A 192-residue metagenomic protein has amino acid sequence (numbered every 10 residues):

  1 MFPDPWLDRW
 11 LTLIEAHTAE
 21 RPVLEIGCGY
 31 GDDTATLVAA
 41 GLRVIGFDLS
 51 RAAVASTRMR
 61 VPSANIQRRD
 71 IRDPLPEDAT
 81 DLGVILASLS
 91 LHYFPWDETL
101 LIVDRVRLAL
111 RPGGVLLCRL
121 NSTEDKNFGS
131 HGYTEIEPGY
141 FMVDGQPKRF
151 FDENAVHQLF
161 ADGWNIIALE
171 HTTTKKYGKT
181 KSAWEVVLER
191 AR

Functional and structural regions predicted by a protein language model:
M1-L24, G29-D78, L101, V115-R192: Class I (Rossmann-like) S-adenosyl-L-methionine-dependent methyltransferase catalytic domain, capturing the SAM-binding
G83: Conserved acidic residues
L86: A conserved beta-strand element that flanks and buttresses the S-adenosyl-L-methionine
L89-Y93: Short catalytic micro-motifs in class I SAM-dependent methyltransferases
W96: Short, conserved catalytic or interaction motifs in soluble domains
L100-P112: A short glycine-rich, Lys/Arg-flanked "PGG" loop and its adjoining helix->strand segment in the class I
